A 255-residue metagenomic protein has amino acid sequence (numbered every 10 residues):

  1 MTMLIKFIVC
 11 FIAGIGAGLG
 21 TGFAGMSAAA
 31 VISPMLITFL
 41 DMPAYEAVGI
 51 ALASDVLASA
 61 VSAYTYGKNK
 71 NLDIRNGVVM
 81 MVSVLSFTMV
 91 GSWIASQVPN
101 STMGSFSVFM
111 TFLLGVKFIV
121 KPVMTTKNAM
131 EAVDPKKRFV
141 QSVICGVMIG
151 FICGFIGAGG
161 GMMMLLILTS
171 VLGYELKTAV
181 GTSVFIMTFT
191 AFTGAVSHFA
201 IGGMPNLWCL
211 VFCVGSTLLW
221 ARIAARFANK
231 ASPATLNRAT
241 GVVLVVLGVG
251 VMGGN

Functional and structural regions predicted by a protein language model:
M1-A17, S27, V31-S33, I37-F39 (+6 more regions): Juxtamembrane transmembrane-helix boundary motif
V31-I32, G160-M164: Hydrophobic/aromatic end-of-helix segments at the C-terminal termini of transmembrane alpha-helices
A44-V48, V180, V184: Small-residue hotspots at the loop-to-helix junctions and early N-terminal turns of transmembrane alpha-helices
A53-V61, S86-F87, I94, F185-T193: Membrane-embedded alpha-helical segments of transport systems, primarily multispan ion/solute transporters
S54, T182-H198, W208-W220: A small-residue-rich subset of transmembrane alpha-helices
G173: ABC-type ATPase nucleotide-binding domains, specifically the catalytic core motifs of the NBD
